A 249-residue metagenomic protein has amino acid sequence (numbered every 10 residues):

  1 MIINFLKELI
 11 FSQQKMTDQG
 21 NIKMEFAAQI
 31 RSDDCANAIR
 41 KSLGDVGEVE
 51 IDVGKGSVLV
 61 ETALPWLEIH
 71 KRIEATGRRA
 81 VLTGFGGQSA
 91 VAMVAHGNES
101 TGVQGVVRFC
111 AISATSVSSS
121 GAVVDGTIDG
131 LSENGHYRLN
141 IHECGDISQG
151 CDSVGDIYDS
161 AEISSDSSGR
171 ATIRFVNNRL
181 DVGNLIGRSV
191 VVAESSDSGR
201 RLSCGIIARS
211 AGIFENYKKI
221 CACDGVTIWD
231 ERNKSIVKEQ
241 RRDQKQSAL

Functional and structural regions predicted by a protein language model:
I2-L249: N-terminal leader/targeting pre-sequences
